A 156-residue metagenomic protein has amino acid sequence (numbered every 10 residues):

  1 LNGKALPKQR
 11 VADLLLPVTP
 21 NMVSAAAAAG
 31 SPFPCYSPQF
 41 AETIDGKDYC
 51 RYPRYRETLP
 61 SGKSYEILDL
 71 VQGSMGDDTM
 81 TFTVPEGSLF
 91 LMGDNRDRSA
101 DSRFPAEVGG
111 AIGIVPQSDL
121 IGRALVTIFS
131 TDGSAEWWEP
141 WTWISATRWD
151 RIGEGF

Functional and structural regions predicted by a protein language model:
L1-F156: Soluble "head" domains of membrane/secretory-pathway proteins
